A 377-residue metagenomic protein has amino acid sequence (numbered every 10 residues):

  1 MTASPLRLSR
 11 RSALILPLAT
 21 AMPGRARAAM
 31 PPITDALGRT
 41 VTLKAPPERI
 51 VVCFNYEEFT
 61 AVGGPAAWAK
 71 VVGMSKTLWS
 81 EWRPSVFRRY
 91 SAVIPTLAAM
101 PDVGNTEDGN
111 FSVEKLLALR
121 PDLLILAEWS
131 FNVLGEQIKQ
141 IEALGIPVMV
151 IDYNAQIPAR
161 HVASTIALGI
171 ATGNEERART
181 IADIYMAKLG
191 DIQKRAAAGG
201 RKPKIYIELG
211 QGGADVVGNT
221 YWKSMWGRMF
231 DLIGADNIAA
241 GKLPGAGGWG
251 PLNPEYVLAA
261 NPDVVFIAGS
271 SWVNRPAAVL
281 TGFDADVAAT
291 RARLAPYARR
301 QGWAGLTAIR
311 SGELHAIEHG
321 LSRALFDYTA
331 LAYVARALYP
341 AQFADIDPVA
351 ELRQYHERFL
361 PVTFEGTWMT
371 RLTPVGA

Functional and structural regions predicted by a protein language model:
M1-L8, S12-M22: N-terminal secretory signal peptides
A13, R27-A377: N-terminal ligand-binding lobe of clamshell/alpha-beta domains
